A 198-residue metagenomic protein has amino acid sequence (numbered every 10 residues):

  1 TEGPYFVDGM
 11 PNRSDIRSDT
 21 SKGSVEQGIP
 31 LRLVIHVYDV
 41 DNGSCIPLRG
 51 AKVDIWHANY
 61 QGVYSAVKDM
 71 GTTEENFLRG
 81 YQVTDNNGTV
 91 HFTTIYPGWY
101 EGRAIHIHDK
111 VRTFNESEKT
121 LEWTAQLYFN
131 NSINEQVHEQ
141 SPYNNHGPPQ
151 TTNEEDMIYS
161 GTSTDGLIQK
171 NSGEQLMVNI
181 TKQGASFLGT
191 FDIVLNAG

Functional and structural regions predicted by a protein language model:
T1-T164, N196-A197: Beta-strand-dominated extracellular/periplasmic modules and repeats in secreted or surface-exposed proteins
Y159-G198: Long, compositionally biased interface segments
